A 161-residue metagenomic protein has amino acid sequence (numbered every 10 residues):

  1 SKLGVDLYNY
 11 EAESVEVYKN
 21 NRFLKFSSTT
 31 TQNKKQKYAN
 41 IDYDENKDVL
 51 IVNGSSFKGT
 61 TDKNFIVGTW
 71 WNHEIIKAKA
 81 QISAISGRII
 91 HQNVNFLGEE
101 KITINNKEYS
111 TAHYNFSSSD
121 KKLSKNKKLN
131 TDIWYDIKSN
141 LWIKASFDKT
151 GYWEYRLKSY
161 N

Functional and structural regions predicted by a protein language model:
S1-D44, E74-N161: Acidic, serine/threonine-rich low-complexity disordered tracts
F26-W70: Hydrophobic, well-structured mid-protein blocks that either form specific transmembrane helices
